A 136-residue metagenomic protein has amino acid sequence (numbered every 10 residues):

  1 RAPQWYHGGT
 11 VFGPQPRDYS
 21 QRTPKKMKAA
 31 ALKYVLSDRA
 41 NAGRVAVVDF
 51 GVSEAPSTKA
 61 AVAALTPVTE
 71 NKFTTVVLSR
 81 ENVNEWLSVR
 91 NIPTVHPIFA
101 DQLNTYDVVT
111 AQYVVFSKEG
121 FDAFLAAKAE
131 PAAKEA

Functional and structural regions predicted by a protein language model:
R1-P14: DPxDG-like acidic metal-binding loop motif
G13-A136: Extended polybasic, low-complexity segments that bind anionic RNA or targeting/receptor surfaces
